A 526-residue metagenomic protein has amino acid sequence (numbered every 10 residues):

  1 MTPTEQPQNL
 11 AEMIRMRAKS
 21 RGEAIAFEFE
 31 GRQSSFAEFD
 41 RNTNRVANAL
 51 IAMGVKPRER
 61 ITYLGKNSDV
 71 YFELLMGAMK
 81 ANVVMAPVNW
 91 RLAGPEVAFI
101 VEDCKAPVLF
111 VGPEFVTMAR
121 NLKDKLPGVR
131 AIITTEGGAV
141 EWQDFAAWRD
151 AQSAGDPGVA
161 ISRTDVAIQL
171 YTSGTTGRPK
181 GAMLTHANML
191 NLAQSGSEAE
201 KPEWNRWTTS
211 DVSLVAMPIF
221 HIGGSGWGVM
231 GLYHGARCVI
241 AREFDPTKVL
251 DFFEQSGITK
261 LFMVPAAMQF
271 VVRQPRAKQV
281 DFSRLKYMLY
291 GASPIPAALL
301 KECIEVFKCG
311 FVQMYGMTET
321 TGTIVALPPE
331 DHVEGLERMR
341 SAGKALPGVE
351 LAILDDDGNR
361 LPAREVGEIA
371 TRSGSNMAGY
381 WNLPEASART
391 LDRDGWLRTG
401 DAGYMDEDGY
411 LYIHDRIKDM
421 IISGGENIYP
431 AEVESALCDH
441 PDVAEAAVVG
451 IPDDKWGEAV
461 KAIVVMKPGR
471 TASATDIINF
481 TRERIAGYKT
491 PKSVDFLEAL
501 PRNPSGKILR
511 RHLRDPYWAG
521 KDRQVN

Functional and structural regions predicted by a protein language model:
T2-P7, E23-S68, F72-M76, A93-A98 (+1 more regions): Conserved AMP-binding/adenylate-forming core of the ANL superfamily
E12, N48, A52-M53, K80-W148 (+1 more regions): Structural core segment of the AMP-binding/adenylate-forming
L50-V55, E59, G155-T164, Q169-L214 (+1 more regions): Conserved adenylate-forming
L92, A98, L109-V111, F253 (+8 more regions): AMP-binding/adenylate-forming catalytic core of the ANL superfamily
L190-V212, F220-T259, R273-Q274: Conserved AMP-binding/adenylation subdomain of ANL enzymes
Y233, Q255-M263, V272-L336, E350 (+1 more regions): Gly/Ser/Thr-rich phosphate-binding loop
K344-G348, N359-T390, E426-I428: Conserved ATP/PPi-binding loop(s) of AMP-dependent carboxylate-activating enzymes
E350-A370, E407-D408, R470-A474, L509: Conserved beta-loop-beta connector loops within the AMP-binding
